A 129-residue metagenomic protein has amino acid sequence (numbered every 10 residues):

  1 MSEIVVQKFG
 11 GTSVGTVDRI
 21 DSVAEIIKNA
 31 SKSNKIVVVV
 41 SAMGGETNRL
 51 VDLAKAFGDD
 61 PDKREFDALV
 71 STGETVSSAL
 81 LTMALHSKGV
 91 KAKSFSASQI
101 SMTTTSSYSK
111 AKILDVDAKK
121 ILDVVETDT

Functional and structural regions predicted by a protein language model:
M1-T129: Nucleotide/pyrophosphate-binding catalytic subdomain
